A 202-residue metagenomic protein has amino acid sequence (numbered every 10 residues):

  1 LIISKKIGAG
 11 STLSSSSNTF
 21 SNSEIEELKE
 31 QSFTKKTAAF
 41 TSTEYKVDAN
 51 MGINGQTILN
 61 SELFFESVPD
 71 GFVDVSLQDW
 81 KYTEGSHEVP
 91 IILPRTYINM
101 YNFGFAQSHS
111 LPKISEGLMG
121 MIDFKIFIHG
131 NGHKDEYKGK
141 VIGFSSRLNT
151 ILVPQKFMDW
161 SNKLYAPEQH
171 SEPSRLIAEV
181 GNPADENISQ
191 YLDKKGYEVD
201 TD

Functional and structural regions predicted by a protein language model:
L1, G196-D202: Short, intrinsically disordered, charge-balanced linker/junction segments flanking boundaries in proteins
L1-F64: Membrane-proximal extracellular/periplasmic loop immediately following the first transmembrane helix
I7, P69, V180-N182: Non-catalytic surface loops within mature trypsin-like serine protease
F20, K35-K36, Y45-A49, V73 (+1 more regions): Basic-flanked hydrophobic alpha-helices used for secretion and membrane insertion
E27-L28, N54, W80-K81, A166-P167: Short, flexible, glycine/charge-rich loop motifs used to bind or transfer phosphoryl groups or to couple energy/partner
F40-N99: The feature marks short, hydrophobic/small-residue-biased sequence motifs that occur predominantly
